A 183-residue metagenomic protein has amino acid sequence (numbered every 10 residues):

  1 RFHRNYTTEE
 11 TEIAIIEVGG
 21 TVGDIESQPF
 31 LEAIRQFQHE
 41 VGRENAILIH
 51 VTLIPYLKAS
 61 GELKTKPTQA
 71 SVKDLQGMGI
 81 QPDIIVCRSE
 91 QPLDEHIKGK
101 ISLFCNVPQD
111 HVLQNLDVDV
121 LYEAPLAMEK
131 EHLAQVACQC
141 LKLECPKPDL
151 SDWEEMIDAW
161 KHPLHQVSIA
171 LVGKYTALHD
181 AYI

Functional and structural regions predicted by a protein language model:
R1-I13, V18-I183: N-terminal beta1-alpha1 cap of cysteine-dependent amidohydrolase-like domains
